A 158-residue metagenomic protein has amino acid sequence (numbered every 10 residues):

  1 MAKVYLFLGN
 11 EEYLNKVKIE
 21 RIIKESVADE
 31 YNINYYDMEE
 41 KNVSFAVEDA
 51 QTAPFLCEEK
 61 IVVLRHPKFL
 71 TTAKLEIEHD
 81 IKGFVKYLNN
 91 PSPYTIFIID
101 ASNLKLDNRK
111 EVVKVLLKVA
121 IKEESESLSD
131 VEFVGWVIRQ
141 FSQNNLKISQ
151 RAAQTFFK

Functional and structural regions predicted by a protein language model:
M1-K158: Conserved beta/loop motifs at nucleotide-recognition and modification sites
